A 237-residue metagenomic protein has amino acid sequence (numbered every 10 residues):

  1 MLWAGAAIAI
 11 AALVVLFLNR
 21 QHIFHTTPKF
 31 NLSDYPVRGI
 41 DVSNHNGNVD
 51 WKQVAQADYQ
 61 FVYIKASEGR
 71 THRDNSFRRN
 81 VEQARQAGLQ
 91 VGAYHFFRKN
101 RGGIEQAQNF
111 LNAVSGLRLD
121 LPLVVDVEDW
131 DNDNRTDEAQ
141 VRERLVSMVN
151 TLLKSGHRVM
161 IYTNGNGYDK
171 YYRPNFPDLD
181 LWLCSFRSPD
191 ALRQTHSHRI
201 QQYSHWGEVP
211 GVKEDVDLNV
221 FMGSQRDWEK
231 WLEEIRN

Functional and structural regions predicted by a protein language model:
L2-R20: Hydrophobic membrane-insertion alpha-helices, especially the h-region of bacterial N-terminal signal peptides
F24-T27, L32-N48, K65-S147, L153-R158: Substrate-binding cleft of extracellular glycoside hydrolase catalytic domains
T27-G47, F176-N237: Functionally critical loop-and-helix segments that line ligand-binding/catalytic clefts of soluble enzyme domains
Q60: Short acidic/polar active-site loop segments enriched in Thr and Asp
H95, T163, S185: Short beta-strand/turn micro-motifs composed of small residues that flank or help shape donor/cofactor-binding pockets
L111-V125, D131, Y171-S197: Structural recognition of alpha->loop->beta junctions
G156-D169: Aromatic-lined carbohydrate-recognition surfaces of secreted/lumenal glycan-active proteins
